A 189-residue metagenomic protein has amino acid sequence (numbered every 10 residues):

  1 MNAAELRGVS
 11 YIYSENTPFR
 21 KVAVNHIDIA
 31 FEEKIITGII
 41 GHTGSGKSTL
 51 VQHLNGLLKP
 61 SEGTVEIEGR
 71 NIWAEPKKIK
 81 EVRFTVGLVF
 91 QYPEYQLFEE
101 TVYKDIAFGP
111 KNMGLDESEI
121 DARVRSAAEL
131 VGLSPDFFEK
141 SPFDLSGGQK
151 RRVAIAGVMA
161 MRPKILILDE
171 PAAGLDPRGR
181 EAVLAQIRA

Functional and structural regions predicted by a protein language model:
I40-H42: The feature captures the beta-strand-to-loop junction immediately N-terminal to the Walker
N55: Helix-to-loop junction immediately C-terminal to a conserved catalytic motif
T64-E81: ABC ATPase NBD Q-loop/coupling interface
S118-D136: Conserved ABC ATPase "signature" region
S141-L145, Q149: Conserved ABC ATPase signature
R162: Conserved catalytic motifs of ABC-family nucleotide-binding domains
L166-D169: Catalytic Walker B motif of ABC-type/P-loop ATPase nucleotide-binding domains
